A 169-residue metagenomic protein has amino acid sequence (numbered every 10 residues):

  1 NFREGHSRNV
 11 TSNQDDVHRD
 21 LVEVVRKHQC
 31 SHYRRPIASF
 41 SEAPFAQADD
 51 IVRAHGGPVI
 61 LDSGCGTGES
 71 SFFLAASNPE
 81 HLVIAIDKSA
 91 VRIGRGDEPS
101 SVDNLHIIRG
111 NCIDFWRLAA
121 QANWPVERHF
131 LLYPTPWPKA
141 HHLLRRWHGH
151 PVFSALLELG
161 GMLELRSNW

Functional and structural regions predicted by a protein language model:
N1-V59, S70-A76: S-adenosyl-L-methionine
G64-G68: Class I SAM-dependent methyltransferase "Motif I" SAM/SAH-binding loop
S89: Conserved SAM/SAH-binding beta-strand->alpha-helix loop
G96: Conserved SAM-binding loop
P99-A122: S-adenosyl-L-methionine
E127-L143: A short SAM/SAH-binding and catalytic strip from SAM-dependent methyltransferases
H148-G160: A short glycine-rich, Lys/Arg-flanked "PGG" loop and its adjoining helix->strand segment in the class I
G160-S167: Conserved beta-strand signature within the Rossmann-like core of class I S-adenosyl-L-methionine
